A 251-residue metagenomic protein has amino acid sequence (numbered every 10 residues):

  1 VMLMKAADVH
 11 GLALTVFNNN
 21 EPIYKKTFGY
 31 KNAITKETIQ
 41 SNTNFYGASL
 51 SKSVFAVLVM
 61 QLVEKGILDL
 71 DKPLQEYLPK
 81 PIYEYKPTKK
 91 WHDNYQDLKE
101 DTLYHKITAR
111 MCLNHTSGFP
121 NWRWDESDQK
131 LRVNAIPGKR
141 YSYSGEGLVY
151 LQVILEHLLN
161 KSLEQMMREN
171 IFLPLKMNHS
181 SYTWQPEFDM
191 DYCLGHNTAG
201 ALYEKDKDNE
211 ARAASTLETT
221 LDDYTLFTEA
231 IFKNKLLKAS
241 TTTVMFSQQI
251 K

Functional and structural regions predicted by a protein language model:
V1-F45, I67-D69, K89-W91, D125-N134: Short, conserved catalytic-motif segment at the N-terminal edge
M4, V63-E64, M167: Alpha-helix C-terminal capping/helix-coil junction sites
G11-A13, P73, R140, S181: Residues at or immediately flanking beta-strands
L14, N20, N44-L74, L148-E156 (+1 more regions): Active-site SXXK
F17-N19, D71-T88: Acidic helix-start/capping segments at beta-turn-to-alpha-helix junctions
N32, Y85-K251: Short, surface-exposed loop or secondary-structure junction motifs that flank catalytic or metal-binding residues
L58-V63, L78, L113-P120: Generic hydrophobic/packing signal
